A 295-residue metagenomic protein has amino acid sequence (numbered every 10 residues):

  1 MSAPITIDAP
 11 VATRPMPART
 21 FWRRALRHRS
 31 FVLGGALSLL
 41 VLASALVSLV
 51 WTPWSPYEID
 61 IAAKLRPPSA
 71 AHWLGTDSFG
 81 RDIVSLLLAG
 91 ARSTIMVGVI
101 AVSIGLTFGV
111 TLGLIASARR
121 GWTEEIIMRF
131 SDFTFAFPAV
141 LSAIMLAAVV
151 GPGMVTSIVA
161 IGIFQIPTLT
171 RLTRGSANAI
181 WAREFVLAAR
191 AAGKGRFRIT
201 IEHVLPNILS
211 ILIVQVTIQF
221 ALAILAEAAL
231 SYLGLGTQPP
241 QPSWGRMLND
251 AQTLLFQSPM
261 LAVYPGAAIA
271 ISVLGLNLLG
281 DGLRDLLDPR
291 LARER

Functional and structural regions predicted by a protein language model:
M1-L39, L278-R295: Transmembrane alpha-helical segments of polytopic membrane transport and secretion proteins
A3-P4, D8, A36, L40-F79 (+1 more regions): Hydrophobic alpha-helical transmembrane segments of membrane transport/permease proteins and related membrane-embedded
G35, I83-I115: Transmembrane alpha-helix signature in integral membrane proteins
A36-S55, G90, R129-P152, G162 (+1 more regions): Membrane-water interface segments at the C-terminal ends of transmembrane alpha-helices in multi-pass inner-membrane
W73, D77, I83, T107 (+4 more regions): Generic hydrophobic transmembrane alpha-helix motif, especially the helices
F135, L146-V149, I161, S176-A177 (+2 more regions): Glycine-rich helix-loop "coupling/hinge" segments at transmembrane-helix boundaries in multipass transporters
I163-F164, S210-F220, P259-R295: C-terminal transmembrane helix and the adjacent membrane-cytosol boundary/short C-terminal tail of inner/organellar
